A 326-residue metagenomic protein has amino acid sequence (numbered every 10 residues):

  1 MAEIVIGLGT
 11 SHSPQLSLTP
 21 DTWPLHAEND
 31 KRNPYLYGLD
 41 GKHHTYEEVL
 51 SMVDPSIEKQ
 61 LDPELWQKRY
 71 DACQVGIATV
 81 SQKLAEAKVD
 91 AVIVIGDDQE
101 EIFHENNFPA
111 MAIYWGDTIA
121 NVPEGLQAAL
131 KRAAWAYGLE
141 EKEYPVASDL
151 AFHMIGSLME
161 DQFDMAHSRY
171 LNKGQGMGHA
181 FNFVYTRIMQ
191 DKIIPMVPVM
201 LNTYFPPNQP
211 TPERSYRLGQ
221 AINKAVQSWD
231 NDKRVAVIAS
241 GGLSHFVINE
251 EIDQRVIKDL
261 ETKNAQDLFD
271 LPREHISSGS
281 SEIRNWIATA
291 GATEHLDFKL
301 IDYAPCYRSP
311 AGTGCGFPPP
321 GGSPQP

Functional and structural regions predicted by a protein language model:
M1-V89, P109-Q220, A225-S228, I248-P326: Flexible, D/E/H-enriched segments
Q15, Q99-I102: A short acidic, glycine/proline-enriched capping/turn motif at secondary-structure boundaries, especially helix N-cap
D90-G96, V199, K233-G241: Beta-strand elements within well-structured catalytic alpha/beta cores of enzymes that handle phosphate/sulfate esters
D98-E100, L243-S244: Catalytic metal-binding/acid-base residues of hydrolase active sites
E105: Segments forming glycine/polar-rich beta-alpha architectures that bind adenosine-containing cofactors
Q227, A236, S240, S244-N249: A contiguous pocket-lining binding segment that forms or flanks enzyme active sites
